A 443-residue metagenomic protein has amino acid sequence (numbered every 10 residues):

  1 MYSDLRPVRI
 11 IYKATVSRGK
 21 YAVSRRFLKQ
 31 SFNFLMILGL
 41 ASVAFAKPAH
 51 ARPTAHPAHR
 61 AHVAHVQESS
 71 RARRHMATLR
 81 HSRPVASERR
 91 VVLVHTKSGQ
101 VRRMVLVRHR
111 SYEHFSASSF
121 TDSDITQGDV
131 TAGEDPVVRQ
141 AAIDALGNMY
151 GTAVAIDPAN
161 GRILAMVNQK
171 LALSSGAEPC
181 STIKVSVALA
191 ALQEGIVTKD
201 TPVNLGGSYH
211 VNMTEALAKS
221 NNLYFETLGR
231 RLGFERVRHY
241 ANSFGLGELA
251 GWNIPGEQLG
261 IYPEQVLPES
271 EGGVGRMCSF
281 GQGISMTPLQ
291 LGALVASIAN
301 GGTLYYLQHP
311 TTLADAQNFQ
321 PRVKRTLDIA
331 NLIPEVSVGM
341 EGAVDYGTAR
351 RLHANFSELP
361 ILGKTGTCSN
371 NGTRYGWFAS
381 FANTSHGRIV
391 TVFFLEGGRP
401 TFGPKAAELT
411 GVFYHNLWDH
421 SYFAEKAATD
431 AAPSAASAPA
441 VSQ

Functional and structural regions predicted by a protein language model:
Y2, D129, Y150-A165, S175 (+3 more regions): Beta-lactam-recognizing serine transpeptidase/beta-lactamase-like catalytic domain environment
Y2, K47-T152, S385, F394 (+1 more regions): Extracytoplasmic/periplasmic proteins that interact with beta-lactams or build/remodel peptidoglycan
V8, V16-L35: Bacterial N-terminal signal peptides that target proteins for export
N33-V43: Bacterial N-terminal signal peptides
V94-I183, A190-D200, L205-S208, G260-E271: Short pre-catalytic segments that frame enzyme active sites
T182-A190, P288-A293, E408-V412: Short amphipathic alpha-helical face segments that pack within enzyme cores and frequently flank/anchor catalytic
A299, V344, G411-Y422: Short amphipathic alpha-helical signal-transduction/dimerization elements
